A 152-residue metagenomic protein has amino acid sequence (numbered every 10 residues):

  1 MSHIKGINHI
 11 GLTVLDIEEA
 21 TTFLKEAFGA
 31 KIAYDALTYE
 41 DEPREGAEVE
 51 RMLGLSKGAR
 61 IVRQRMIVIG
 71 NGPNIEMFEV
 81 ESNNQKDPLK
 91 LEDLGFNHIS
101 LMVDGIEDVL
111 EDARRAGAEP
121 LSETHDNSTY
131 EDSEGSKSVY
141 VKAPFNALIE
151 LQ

Functional and structural regions predicted by a protein language model:
M1, S56, M66, P88-K90 (+1 more regions): Residues embedded in well-ordered secondary-structure elements
S2-H3, L12, D35, I75 (+2 more regions): Vicinal oxygen chelate
I7-H9, L94-H98: Eukaryotic phosphotyrosine signaling hubs
T13-N71, D108, R115, D132-E134: Core segments of cupin and vicinal oxygen chelate
P43, N83-P88, N127-D132: A short, acidic/glycine-rich surface segment
I69, E79-S82: Acetyl-CoA-dependent GNAT
K86-D87, L91-F96: C-terminal/domain-terminus segments
